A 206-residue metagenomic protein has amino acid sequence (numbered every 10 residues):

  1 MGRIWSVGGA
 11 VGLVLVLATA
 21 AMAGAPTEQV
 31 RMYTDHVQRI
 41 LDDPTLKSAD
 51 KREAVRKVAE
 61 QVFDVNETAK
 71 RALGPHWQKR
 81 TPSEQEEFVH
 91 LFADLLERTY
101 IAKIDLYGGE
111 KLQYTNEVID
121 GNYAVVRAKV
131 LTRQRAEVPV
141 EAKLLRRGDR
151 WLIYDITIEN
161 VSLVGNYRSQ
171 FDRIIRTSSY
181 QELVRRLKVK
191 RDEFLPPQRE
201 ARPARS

Functional and structural regions predicted by a protein language model:
M1-S6: Positively charged n-region of N-terminal signal peptides that target proteins for export
G8-A18: Bacterial N-terminal signal peptides
A18-A25: Bacterial Sec-dependent signal peptides at the C-terminal "C-region" and cleavage site
A25-Y100: Early exported N-terminus immediately downstream of N-terminal targeting peptides
D94-L95, T132, E159-L163: Solvent-exposed loop/turn segments at secondary-structure junctions within structured extracellular/periplasmic domains
E97-V138, K190-S206: Surface-exposed, charged secondary-structure patches
E137-G165: Short beta-strand edge/turn micro-motifs at domain boundaries
D155-S206: Low-complexity, intrinsically disordered terminal/linker segments enriched in charged and Gly/Pro repeats
